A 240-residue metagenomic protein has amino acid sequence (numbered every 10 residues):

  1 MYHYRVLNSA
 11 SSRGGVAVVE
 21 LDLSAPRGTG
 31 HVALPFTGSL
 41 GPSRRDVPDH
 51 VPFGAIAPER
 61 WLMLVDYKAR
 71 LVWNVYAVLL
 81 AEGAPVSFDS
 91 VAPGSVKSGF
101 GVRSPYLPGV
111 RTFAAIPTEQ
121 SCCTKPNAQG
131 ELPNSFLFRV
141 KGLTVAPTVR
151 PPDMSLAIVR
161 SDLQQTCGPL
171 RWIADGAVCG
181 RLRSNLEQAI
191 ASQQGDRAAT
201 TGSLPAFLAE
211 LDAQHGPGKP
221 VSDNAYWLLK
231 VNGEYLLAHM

Functional and structural regions predicted by a protein language model:
M1-R150: Extracellular or exported targeting regions of proteins
A146-M240: Soluble extracellular-acting proteins and domains
